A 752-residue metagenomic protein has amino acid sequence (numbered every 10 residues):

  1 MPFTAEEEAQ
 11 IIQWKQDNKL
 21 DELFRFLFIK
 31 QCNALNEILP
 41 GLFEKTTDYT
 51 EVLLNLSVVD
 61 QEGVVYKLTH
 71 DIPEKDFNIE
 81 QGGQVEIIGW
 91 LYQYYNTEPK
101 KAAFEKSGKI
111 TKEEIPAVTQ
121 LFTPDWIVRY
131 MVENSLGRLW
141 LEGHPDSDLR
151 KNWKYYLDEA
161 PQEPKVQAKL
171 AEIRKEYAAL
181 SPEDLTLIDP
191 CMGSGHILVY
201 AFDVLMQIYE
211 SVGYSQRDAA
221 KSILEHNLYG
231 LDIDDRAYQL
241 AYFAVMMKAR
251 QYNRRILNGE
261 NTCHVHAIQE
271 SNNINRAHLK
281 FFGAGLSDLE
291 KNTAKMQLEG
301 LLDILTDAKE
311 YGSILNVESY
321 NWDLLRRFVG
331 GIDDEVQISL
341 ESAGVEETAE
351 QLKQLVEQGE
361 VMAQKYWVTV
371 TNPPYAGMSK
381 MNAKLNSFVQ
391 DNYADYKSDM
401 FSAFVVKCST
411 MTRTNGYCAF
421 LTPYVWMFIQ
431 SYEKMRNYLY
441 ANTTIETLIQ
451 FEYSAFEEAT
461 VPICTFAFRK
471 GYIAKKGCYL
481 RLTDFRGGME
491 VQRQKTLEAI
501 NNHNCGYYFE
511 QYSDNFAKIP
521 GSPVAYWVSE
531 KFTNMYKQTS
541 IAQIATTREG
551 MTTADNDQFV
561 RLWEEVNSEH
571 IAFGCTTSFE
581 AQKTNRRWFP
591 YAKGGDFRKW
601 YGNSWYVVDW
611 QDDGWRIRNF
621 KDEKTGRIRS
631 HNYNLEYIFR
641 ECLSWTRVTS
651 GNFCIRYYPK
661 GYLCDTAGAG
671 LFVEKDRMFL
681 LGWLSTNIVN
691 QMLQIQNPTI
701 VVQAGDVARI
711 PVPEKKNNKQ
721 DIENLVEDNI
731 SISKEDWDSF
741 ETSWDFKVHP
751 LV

Functional and structural regions predicted by a protein language model:
M1, L20, V65, Q84 (+15 more regions): Short runs of predominantly hydrophobic/aromatic residues within well-ordered alpha helices that form helix-helix
M1-D146, M246-E270: Non-catalytic, mostly N-terminal accessory regions of nucleic-acid modification and defense proteins
L91, M131, G193, T369 (+3 more regions): Conserved hydrophobic/aromatic pocket- or pore-lining residues that grip, position, or stack substrates in active sites
N96, A592, E636-C654, K675 (+1 more regions): Short Ser/Thr-interspersed hydrophobic loop/turn segments at strand-loop and sheet-helix junctions that line or gate
S107-T447, G471-C478, T483-E490, Q494-I500: SAM-dependent methyltransferase catalytic region
V199, M206, E210, I233 (+13 more regions): Signature of N6-adenine DNA methyltransferases within the class I
N316, E727, K734-V752: Terminal accessory regions of large proteins
